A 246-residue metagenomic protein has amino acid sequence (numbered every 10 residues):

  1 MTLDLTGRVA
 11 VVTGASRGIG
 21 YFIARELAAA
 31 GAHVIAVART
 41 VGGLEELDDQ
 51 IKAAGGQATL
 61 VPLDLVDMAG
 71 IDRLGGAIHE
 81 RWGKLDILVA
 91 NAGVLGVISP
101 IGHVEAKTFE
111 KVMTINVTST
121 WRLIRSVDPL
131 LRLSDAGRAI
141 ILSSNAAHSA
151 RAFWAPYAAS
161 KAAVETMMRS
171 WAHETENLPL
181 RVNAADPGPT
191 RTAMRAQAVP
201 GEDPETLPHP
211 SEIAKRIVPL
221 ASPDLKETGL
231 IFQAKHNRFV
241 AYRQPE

Functional and structural regions predicted by a protein language model:
R8, G56-Q57, K84-L85, L131-S144 (+2 more regions): Active-site loop of short-chain dehydrogenase/reductase
V9, S16-R17: Conserved glycine-rich cofactor-binding loop
A30-E46: Conserved glycine-rich Rossmann-like NAD(P)H-binding loop of the short-chain dehydrogenase/reductase
G42, P62-R73, A106: The beta1-alpha1 cofactor-binding region of Rossmann-like NAD(H)/NADP(H)-dependent oxidoreductases
S99-I101, E105-E110: Substrate-binding pocket helix/loop in short-chain dehydrogenase/reductase
R132, R138-A163, M168-N177, P189: Catalytic loop of short-chain dehydrogenase/reductase
N177-L178, A184-A185, T192, P200-R243: C-terminal helical subdomain
